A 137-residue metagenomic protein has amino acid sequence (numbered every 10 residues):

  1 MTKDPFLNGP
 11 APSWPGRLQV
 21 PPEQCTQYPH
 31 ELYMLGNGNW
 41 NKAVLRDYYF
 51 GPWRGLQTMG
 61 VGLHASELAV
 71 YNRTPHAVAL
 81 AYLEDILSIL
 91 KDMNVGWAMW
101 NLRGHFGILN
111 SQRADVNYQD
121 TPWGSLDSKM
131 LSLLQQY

Functional and structural regions predicted by a protein language model:
M1-M93: Extracellular glycoside hydrolase catalytic/binding regions
P75-Y137: Aromatic-rich peripheral "rim/lid" segments of glycoside hydrolase catalytic domains that contact and position glycan
